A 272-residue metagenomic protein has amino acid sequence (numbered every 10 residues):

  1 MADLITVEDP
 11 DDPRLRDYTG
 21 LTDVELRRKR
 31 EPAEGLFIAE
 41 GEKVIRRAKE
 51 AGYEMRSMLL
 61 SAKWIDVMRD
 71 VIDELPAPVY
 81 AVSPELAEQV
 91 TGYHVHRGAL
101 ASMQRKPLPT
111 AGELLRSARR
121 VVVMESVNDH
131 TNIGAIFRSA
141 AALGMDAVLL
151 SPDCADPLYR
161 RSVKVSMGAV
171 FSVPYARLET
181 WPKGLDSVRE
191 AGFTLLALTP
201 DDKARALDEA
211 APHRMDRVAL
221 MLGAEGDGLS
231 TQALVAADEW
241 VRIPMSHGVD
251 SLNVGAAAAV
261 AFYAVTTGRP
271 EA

Functional and structural regions predicted by a protein language model:
M1-D66, C154-A155: Boundary-proximal intrinsically disordered activation/regulatory segments immediately upstream of a helical core
L4-D11, P78-S83, P174-K183: Short acidic-hydrophobic, aromatic-tinged amphipathic segments that line or gate anion-handling sites
K43, E50, P107-K203: RNA substrate-binding interface of SAM-dependent RNA methyltransferases
M68, D73-H96: Glycine/small-residue-rich loop that forms an oxyanion/phosphate-binding "nest" at active or ligand-binding sites
G92-R116: Acidic/glycine-rich phosphate/pyrophosphate-binding loops and surrounding catalytic core that coordinate Mg2+
A99-A101, S139-L143, P157-V170, T231-A272: Structured adenosyl-cofactor binding patch, chiefly the S-adenosyl-L-methionine
L196-V249: Active-site/ligand-binding-proximal alpha/beta "capping" segment
